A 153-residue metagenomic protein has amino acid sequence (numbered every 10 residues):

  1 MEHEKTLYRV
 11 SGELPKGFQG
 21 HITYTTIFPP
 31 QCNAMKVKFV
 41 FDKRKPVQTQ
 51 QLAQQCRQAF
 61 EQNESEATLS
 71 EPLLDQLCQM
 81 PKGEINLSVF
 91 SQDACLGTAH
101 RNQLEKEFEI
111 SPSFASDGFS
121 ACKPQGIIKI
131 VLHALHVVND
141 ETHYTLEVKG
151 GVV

Functional and structural regions predicted by a protein language model:
M1-V153: Acidic, Ser/Thr/Pro
